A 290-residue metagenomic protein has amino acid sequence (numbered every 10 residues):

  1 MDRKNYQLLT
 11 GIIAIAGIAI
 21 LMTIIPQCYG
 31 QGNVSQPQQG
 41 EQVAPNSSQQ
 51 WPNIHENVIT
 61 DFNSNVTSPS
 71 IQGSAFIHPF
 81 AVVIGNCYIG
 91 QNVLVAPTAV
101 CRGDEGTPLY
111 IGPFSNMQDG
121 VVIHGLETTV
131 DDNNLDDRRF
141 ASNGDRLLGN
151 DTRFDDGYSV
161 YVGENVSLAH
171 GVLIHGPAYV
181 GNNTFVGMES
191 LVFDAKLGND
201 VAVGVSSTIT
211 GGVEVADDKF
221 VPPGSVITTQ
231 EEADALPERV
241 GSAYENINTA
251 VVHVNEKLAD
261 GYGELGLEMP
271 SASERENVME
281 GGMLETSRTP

Functional and structural regions predicted by a protein language model:
M1-N5: N-terminal secretory signal peptides that target proteins for export/translocation
Q7-M22: Sec-dependent N-terminal signal peptides
V34-N92, V100: Extended, small-residue-rich solenoid/repeat segments and analogous flexible loops that form exposed scaffolds
V43-S70, D104, P108-P113, Q118-V160 (+3 more regions): Glycine-rich hexapeptide-repeat left-handed beta-helix
A96: Small cofactor-carrier domains centered on a conserved lysine used for covalent cofactor attachment
